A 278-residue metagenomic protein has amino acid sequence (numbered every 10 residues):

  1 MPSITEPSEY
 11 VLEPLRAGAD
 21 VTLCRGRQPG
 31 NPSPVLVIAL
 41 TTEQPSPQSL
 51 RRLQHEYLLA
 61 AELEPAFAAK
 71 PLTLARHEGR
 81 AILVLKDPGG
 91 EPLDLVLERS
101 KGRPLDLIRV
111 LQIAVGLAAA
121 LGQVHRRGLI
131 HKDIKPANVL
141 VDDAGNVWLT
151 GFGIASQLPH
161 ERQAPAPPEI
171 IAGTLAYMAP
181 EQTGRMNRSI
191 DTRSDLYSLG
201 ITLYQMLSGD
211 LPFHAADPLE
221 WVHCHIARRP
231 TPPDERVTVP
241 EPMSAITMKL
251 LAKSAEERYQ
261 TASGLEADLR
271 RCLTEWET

Functional and structural regions predicted by a protein language model:
Q44-E62: AlphaC helix of the eukaryotic protein kinase fold
E64-T73: Conserved HxN/HPN-centered segment at the entrance to the catalytic loop of eukaryotic protein kinase-like domains
E78-P92: Conserved short submotifs of the Hanks-type protein kinase catalytic core that shape the nucleotide-binding pocket
L93-L105: AlphaC helix of the protein kinase catalytic domain
I113-A114: Activation segment signature within eukaryotic-like protein kinase domains
A119-L129: Protein kinase catalytic-loop region centered on the HRD/HxD motif
L121, T174-T278: C-terminal lobe helix-coil module of Hanks-type protein kinase domains
A144-N187: Activation segment of protein kinases
